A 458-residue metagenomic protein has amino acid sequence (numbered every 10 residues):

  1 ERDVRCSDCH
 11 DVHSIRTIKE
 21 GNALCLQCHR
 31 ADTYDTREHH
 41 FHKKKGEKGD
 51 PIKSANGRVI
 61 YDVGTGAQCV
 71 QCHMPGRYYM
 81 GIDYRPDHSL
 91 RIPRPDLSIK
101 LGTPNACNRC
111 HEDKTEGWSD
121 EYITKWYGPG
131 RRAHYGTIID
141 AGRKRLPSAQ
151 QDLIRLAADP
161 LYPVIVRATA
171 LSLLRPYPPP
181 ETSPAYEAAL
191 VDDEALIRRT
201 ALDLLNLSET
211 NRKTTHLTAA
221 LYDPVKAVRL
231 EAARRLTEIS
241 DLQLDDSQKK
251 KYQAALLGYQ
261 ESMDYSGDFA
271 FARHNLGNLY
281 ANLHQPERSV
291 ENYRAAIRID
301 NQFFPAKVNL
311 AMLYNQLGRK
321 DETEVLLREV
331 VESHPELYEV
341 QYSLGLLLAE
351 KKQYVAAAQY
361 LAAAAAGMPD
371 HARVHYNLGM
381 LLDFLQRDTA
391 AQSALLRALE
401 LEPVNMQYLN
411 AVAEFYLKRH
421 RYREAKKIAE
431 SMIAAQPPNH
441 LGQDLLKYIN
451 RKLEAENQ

Functional and structural regions predicted by a protein language model:
E1-G128, D152-R167, P176-Y177, L196-R198 (+1 more regions): Inter-heme linker and motif-flanking segments adjacent to c-type heme-binding CXXCH motifs in c-type cytochromes
P147-A157, P179-V191, E209-L221, Q243-Q260: Amphipathic alpha-helical scaffolding segments comprising HEAT/armadillo-like alpha-solenoid repeats
D159-Y162, L190-L196, L221-A227, Y265-G267: Short coil turns that connect the paired helices of HEAT/ARM alpha-solenoid repeats
Y177, D192, S208, D223 (+6 more regions): Structural marker of alpha-solenoid helical repeat scaffolds
P180-E181, R212-T214, Q248-Q260, L283-A295 (+6 more regions): Structural signature of tandem alpha-helical TPR/SEL1-like repeats, specifically the intra-repeat loop/turn
A195-R198, K226, A270-F271, F304-P305 (+4 more regions): Helix-start (N-cap) detector for alpha-helical repeat units in TPR-like alpha-solenoids, especially tetratricopeptide
